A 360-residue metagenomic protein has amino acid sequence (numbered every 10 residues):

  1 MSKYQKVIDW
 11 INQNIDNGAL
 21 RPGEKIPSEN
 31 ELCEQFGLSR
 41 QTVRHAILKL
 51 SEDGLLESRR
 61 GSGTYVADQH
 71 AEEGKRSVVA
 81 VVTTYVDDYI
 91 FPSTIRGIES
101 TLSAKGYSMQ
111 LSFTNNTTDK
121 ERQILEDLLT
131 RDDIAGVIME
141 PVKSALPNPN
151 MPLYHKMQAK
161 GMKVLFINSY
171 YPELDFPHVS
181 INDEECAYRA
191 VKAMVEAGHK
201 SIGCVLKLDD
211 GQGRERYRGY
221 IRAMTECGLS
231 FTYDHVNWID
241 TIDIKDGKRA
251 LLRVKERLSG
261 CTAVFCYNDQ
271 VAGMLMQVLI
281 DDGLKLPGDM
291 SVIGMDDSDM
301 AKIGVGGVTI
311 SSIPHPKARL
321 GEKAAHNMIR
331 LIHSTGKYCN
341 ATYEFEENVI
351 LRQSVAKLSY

Functional and structural regions predicted by a protein language model:
M1-L38, T118, T130: Extreme N-terminal segment that seeds HTH/winged-HTH DNA-binding domains in transcriptional regulators
D9-D16, A67-R189, E256: Alpha-helical recognition/docking segments in bacterial nutrient-uptake and carbohydrate-utilization systems
W10, L251-Y360: Flexible loop/turn connectors
L20-G23, D53-G61, A67: Beta-hairpin "wing" of winged helix-turn-helix
I90-A104, C186-A190, G211-F231, D246 (+2 more regions): Short, solvent-exposed amphipathic alpha-helices that sit in or adjacent to ligand/effector-binding or catalytic
S103-F113, C204, A223-K245: Short beta-strand elements in bilobed, periplasmic/extracellular small-molecule ligand-binding domains
D175-C204, R214, R222, I244-R253 (+2 more regions): Hydrophobic alpha-helical segments within soluble ligand-binding/sensing domains
Y188-L229, N340-S354: An alpha-beta-alpha
